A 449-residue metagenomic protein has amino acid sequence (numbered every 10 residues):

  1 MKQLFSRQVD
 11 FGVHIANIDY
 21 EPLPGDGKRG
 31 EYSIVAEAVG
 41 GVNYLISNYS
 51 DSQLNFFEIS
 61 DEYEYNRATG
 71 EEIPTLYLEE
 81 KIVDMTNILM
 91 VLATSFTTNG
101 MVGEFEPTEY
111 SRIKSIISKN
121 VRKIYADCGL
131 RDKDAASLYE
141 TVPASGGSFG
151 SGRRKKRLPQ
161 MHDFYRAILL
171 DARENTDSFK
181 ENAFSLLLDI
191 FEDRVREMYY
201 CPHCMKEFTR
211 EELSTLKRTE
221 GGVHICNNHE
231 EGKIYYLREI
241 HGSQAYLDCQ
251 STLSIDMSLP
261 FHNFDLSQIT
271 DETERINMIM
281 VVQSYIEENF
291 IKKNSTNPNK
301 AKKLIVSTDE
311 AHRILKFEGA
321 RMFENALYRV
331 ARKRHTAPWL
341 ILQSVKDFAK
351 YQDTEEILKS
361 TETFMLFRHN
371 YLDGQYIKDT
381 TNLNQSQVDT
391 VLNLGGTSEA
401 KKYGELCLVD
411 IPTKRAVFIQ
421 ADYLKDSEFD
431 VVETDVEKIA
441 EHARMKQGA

Functional and structural regions predicted by a protein language model:
M1-S6: Glycine-rich P-loop/Walker A and Walker A-like loops and their local beta1-loop-alpha1 context in P-loop NTPases
V9-F11, Y20-G41, N48-S50, N55-T336 (+3 more regions): P-loop NTPase motor domains
N17-D19, L366: A structural signal for short, well-ordered beta-strand segments and their strand-loop junctions that often border
I46-N48, L266, H369, A421: Active-site donor-binding loop signature of nucleotide-sugar glycosyltransferases
Y199, A349-A449: C-terminal regions of RecA-like/P-loop NTPase motor modules
L342: H-loop/switch region of ABC-family ATPase nucleotide-binding domains
V345-K346: C-terminal catalytic domain of photolyase/cryptochrome flavoproteins, centering on the FAD-binding pocket
